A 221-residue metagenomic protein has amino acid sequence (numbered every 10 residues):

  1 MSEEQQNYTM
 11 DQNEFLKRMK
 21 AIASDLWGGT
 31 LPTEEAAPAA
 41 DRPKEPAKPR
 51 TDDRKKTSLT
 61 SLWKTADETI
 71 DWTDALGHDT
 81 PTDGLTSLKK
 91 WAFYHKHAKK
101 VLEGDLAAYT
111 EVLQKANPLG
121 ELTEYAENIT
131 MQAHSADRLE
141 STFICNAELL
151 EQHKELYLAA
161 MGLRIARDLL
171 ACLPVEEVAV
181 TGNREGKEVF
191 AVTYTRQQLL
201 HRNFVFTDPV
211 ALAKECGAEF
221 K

Functional and structural regions predicted by a protein language model:
M1-K221: Long, charge-dense low-complexity segments
